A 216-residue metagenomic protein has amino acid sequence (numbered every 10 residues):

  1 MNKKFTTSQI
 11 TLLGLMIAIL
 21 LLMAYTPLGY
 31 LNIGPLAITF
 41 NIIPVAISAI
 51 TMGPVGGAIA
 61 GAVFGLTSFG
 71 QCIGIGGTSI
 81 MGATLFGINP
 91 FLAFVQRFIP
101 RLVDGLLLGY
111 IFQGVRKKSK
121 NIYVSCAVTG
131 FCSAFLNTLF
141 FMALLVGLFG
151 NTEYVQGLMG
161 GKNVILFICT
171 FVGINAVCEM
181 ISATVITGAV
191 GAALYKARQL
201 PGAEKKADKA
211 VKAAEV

Functional and structural regions predicted by a protein language model:
M1-I17, L28, L145-F149, M159-V216: Alpha-helical transmembrane segments and their cytosolic interface
M1-S68: Hydrophobic transmembrane alpha-helices
G14-A18, I43, I47, A58 (+9 more regions): Residue-level signature of the transmembrane alpha-helical core of multi-pass small-molecule transporters
L20, A24, F64, S68 (+6 more regions): Alpha-helical transmembrane segments of multipass membrane proteins
A24-A37, V63-L106, Y110: Interfacial aromatic-anchored transmembrane helix boundaries in multi-pass membrane proteins
P27, L31, P35, Q71 (+6 more regions): Membrane-interfacial segments
L66, L136-M159: Juxtamembrane non-transmembrane "cap" segments at the membrane-aqueous interface of multi-pass membrane proteins
V115-L139, K205-V216: Internal alpha-helical transmembrane segments of multi-pass membrane proteins
